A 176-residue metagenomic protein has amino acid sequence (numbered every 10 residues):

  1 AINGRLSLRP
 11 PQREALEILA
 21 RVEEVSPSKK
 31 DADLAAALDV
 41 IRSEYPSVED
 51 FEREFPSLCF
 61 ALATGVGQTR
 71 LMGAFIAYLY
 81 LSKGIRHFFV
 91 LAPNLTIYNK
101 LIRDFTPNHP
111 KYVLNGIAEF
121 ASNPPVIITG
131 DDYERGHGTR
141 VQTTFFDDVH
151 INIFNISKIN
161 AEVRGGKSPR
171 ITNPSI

Functional and structural regions predicted by a protein language model:
A1-I176: RecA-like P-loop NTPase motor core of helicase/translocase proteins
